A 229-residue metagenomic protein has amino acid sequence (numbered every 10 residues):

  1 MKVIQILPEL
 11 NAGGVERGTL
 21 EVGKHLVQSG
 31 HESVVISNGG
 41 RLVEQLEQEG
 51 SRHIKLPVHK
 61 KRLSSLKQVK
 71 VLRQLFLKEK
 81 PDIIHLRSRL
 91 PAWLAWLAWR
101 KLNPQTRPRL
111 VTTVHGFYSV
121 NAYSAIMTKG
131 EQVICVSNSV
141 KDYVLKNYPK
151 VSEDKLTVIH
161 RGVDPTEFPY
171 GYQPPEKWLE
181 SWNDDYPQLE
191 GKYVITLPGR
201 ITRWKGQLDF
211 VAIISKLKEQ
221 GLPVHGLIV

Functional and structural regions predicted by a protein language model:
Q5-L66, K155: N-terminal strand-loop element at the rim of the active site of nucleotide-sugar-dependent glycosyltransferases
G13-E21, Y193, L197-K216: A conserved mid-protein helix/loop that constitutes part of the nucleotide-sugar donor-binding site
G30-E32, L189-Y193, Q207-V229: A conserved nucleotide-sugar
I36-R41, P198-W204, H225-V229: Glycosyltransferase donor-sugar binding loop
L86-A92, V114: Short His-centered aromatic/hydrophobic patch
N103-N138, P149-K150: A conserved, positively charged/aromatic
S139, G162: Carbohydrate-associated surface elements
P169-Q188, V194: A short helix/loop element that forms part of the nucleotide-sugar donor recognition site in Leloir-type
